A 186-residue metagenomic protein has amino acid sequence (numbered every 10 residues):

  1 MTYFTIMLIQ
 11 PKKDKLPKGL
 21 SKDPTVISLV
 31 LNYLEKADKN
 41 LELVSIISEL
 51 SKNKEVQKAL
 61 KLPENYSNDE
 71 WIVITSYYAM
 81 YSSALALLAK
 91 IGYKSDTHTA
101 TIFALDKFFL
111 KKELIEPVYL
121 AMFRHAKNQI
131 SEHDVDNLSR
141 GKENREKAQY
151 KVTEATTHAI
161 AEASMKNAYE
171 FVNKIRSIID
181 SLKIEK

Functional and structural regions predicted by a protein language model:
M1-K186: Terminal alpha-helical segments
